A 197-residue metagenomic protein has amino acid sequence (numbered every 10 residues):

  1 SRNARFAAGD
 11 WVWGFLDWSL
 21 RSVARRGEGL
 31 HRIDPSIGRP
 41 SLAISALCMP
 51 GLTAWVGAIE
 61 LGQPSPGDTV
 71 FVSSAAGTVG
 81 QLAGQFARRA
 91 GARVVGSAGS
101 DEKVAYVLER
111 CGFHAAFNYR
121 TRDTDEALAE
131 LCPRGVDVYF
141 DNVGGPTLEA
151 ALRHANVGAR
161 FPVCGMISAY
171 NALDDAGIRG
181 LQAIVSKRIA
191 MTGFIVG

Functional and structural regions predicted by a protein language model:
R5-S74: NAD(P)H dinucleotide-binding glycine-rich loop of Rossmann-like/cofactor-binding domains, especially the beta1-alpha1
W13, F71, F117, Y139-F140: N-terminal Rossmann-like NAD(P) cofactor-binding module of classical short-chain dehydrogenase/reductase
L20, G99-V107, D175-L181: Short, glycine/polar-rich helix-capping loops at beta-to-alpha or helix-loop-helix junctions that flank or form
I44, C48-R122: Mid-domain Rossmann-like dinucleotide-binding core that forms the NAD(H)/NADP(H) cofactor-binding site
D123-R134: Short amphipathic alpha-helix with an adjacent loop that forms part of the alpha/beta core around
V136-D141, A159-R160: Short SAM/SAH-binding signature in class I
P146-G197: Glycine-rich phosphate-binding loop and adjacent beta-alpha segment of Rossmann(oid) nucleotide-cofactor-binding
